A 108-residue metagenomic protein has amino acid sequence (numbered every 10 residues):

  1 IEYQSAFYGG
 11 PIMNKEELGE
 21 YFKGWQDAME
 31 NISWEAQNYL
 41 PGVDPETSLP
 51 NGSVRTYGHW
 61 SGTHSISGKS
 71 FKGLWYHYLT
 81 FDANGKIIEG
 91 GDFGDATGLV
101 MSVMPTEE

Functional and structural regions predicted by a protein language model:
I1-G52: A solvent-exposed, acidic/Ser-Thr-rich amphipathic alpha-helical stretch
F7, N38, G58-W60, H77 (+1 more regions): A mature extracytoplasmic/lumenal domain signature
P50-W60: A short hydrophobic beta-strand element
N51, L79-I87: Short, solvent-exposed coil/turn segments at beta-strand boundaries
S70-Y76: Short, surface-exposed coil-to-beta transition loops
I88-E108: Low-complexity, intrinsically disordered terminal/linker segments enriched in charged and Gly/Pro repeats
